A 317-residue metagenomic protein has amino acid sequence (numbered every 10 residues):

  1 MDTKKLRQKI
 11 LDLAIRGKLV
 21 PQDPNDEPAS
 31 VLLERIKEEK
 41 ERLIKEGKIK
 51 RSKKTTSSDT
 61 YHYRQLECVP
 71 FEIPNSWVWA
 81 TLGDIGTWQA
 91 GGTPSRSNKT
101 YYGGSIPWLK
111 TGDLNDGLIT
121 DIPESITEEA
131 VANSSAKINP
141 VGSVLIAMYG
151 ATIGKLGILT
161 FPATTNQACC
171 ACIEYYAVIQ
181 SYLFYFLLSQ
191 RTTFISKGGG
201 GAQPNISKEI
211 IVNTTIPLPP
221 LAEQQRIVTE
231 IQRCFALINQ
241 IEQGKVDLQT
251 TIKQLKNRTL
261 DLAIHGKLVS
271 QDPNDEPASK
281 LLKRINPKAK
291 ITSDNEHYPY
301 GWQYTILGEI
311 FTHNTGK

Functional and structural regions predicted by a protein language model:
M1-P24, S30-V31, E41, I49-S52 (+1 more regions): Short amphipathic coiled-coil heptad-repeat segments
K9, K18, R64-G92, N213 (+2 more regions): Non-catalytic DNA-recognition/assembly elements of restriction-modification systems
I15, W77-V78, I179, I210-E242 (+1 more regions): Amphipathic alpha-helical segments
P28-E72, E276-H297: Phosphate/adenylate-binding "loop-and-lid" substructures adjacent to NTP/NAD/dNTP-binding pockets in NTP-dependent
Y61-H62, G83-G86, R96-E129, I158 (+1 more regions): DNA target-recognition patches
F71, S95, A132-N133, V246: Short, solvent-exposed loop/turn positions at domain surfaces that link secondary-structure elements or cap domain
K110-T111, D121-L188, G200, S207: A short beta-sheet element
L187-I216: Specificity-determining recognition surfaces
